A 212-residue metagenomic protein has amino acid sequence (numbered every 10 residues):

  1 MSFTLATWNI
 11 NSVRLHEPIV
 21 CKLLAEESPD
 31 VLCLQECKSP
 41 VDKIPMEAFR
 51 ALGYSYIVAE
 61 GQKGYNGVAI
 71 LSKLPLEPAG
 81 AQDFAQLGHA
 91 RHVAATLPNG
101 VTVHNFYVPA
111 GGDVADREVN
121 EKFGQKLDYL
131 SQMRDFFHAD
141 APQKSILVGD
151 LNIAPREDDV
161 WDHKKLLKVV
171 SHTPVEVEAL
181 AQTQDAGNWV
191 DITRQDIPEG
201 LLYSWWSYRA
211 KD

Functional and structural regions predicted by a protein language model:
M1-L52, V58, Y65-V68: N-terminal, active-site-proximal structural segment of metallo-dependent hydrolase catalytic domains
S2-N11, G100-A115, V119, V148: Active-site-proximal beta-strand elements of phosphoester/diester hydrolases
L5-N9, L24-D42, V103, M133 (+2 more regions): Active-site beta-strand/loop signature of hydrolases that rely on acidic residues for catalysis
S12-H16, L87, G124-M133, H172-V175: Soluble or luminal CAZymes and related metallo-dependent hydrolases
R14, V41-K43, G67, G111-A115 (+2 more regions): Short catalytic/ligand-binding loop motif for oxyanion handling, primarily in non-cytosolic enzymes, centered on
C37-P40, I44-D113: Structured beta-strand-rich core segments of catalytic domains in phosphoester-bond hydrolases
L52-G53, Y129-D212: Metal-dependent phosphoesterases centered on the DNase I-like endonuclease/exonuclease/phosphatase
V108-L130, K164-V169: Surface-exposed cleft-lining segments at the edges of enzyme active sites
